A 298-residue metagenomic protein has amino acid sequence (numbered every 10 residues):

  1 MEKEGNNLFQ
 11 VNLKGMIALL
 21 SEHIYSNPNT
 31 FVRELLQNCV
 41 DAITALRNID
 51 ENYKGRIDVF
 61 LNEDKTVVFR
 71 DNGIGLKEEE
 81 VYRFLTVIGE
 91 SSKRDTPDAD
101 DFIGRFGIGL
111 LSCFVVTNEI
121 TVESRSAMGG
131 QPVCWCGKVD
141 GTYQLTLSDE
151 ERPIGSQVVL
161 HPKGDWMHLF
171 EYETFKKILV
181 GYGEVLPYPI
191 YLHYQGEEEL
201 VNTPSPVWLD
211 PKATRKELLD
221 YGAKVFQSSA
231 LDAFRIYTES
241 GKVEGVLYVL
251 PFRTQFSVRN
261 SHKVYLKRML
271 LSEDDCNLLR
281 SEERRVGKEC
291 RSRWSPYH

Functional and structural regions predicted by a protein language model:
M1-L169: GHKL (Bergerat-fold) ATPase N-terminal catalytic module, capturing the glycine-rich phosphate-binding loop and acidic
N12, D274-D275, P296-Y297: Secondary-structure junction/capping motif
A45, R94, G109, T203-P204 (+2 more regions): Short alpha-helical interface elements
F102, V122-Q144, K163-H168, E173-R285 (+1 more regions): GHKL/Bergerat-fold ATPase module in large chromosome/replication-associated machines
K288-H298: Positively charged, low-complexity/disordered segments
